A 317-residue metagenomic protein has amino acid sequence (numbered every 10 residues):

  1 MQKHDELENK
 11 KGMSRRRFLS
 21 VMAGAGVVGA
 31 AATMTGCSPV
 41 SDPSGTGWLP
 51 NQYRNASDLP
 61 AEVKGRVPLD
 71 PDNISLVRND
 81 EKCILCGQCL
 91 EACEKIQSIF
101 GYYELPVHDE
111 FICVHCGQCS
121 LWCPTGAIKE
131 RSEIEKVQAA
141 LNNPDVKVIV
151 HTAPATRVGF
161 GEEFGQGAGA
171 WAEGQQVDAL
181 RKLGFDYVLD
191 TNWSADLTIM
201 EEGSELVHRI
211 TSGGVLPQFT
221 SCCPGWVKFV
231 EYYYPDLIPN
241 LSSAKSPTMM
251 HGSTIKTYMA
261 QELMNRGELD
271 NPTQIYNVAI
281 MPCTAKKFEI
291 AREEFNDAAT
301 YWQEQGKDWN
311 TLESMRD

Functional and structural regions predicted by a protein language model:
M1-M13: N-terminal secretory signal peptides
K10-S20, V28-T46: N-terminal twin-arginine translocation
K11, D58, R266-G267: Proteins enriched for Cys/Gly/acidic motifs involved in redox and nucleic-acid/cofactor modification
R15, L19-M22, E130-D317: Iron-sulfur-associated redox domains of electron-transfer enzymes in respiratory and anaerobic energy metabolism
M34-P43, N51, N55, A61-R66 (+3 more regions): Iron-sulfur cluster-binding cysteine motifs and their immediate structural context in ferredoxin-like electron-transfer
V67-P71: N-terminal cysteine/histidine-rich coordination modules
D72, K82, I112, G167-A170 (+1 more regions): Charged, low-complexity surface patches
L76-R78, Q118, P235-L241: Glycine- and acidic
